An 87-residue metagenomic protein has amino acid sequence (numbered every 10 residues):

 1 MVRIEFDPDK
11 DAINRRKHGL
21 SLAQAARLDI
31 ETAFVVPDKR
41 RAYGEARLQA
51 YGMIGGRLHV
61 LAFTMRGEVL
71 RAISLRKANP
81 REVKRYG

Functional and structural regions predicted by a protein language model:
M1-G87: Ribonuclease/tRNase effector modules and their secretory precursors
